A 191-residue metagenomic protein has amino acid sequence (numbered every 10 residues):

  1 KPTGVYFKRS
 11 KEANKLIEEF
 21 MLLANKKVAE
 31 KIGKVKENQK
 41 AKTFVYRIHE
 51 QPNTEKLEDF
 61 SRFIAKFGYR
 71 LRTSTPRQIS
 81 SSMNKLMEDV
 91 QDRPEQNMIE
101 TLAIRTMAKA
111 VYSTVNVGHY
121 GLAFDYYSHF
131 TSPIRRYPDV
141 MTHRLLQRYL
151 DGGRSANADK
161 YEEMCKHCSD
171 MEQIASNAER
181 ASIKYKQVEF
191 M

Functional and structural regions predicted by a protein language model:
K1-M191: Append "with occasional cross-activation on large, charged helical scaffolds in nucleic-acid assemblies
